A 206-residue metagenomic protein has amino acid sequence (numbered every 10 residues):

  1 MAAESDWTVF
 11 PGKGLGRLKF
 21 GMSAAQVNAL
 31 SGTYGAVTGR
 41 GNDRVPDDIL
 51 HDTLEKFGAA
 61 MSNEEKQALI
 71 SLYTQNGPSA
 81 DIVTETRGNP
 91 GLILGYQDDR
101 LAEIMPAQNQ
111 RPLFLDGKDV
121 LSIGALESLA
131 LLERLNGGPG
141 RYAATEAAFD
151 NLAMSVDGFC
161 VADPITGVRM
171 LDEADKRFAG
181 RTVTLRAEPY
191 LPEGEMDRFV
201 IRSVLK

Functional and structural regions predicted by a protein language model:
M1-K206: Non-cytosolic coordination micro-motifs
